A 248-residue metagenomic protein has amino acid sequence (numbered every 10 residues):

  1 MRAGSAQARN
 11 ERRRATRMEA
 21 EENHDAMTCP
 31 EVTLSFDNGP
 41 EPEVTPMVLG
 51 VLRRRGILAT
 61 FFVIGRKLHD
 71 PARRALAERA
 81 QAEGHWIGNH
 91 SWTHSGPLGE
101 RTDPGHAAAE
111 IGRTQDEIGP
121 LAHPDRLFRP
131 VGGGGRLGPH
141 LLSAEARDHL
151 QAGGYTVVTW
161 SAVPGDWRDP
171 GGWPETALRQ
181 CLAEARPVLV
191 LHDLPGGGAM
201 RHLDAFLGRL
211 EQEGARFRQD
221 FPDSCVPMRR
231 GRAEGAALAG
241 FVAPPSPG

Functional and structural regions predicted by a protein language model:
E11-P124, R209: Active-site beta->alpha N-cap acidic-glycine motif
E19, Q219-F221: Short, solvent-exposed coil/turn linker segments
L52, V157, S246-G248: Short low-polarity hydrophobic stretches
L68-P71, W92-E211, A215, P222 (+1 more regions): Catalytic domains of cell-wall/extracellular-matrix polysaccharide-remodeling enzymes, centered on de-N-acetylation
C225-G248: C-terminal accessory extensions appended to soluble enzyme cores
